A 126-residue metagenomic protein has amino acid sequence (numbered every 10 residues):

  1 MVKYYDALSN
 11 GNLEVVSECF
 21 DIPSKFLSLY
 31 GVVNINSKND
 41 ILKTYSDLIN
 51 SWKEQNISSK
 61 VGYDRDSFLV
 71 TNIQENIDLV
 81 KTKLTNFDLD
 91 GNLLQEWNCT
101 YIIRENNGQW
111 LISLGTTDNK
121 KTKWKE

Functional and structural regions predicted by a protein language model:
V2-Y5, S17: Non-transmembrane alpha-helical segments in soluble domains of secreted/periplasmic/extracellular proteins
Y4, L8-N12: Short helix-adjacent coil turns
S9, N86-D90, E105: Beta-strand elements of well-folded, non-transmembrane domains
G11-L27: Short, well-ordered alpha-helical segments enriched in acidic and aromatic residues
F20, L84-N86, T116-T117: Short beta-strand segments enriched in hydrophobic/aromatic residues within well-folded beta-rich domains
K25, N39-D90: Surface-exposed, charged secondary-structure patches
G31-V32, G91, G108: Detector for glycine-centered tight turns/loop "hinges" at secondary-structure junctions
L94-E126: Short beta-strand edge/turn micro-motifs at domain boundaries
